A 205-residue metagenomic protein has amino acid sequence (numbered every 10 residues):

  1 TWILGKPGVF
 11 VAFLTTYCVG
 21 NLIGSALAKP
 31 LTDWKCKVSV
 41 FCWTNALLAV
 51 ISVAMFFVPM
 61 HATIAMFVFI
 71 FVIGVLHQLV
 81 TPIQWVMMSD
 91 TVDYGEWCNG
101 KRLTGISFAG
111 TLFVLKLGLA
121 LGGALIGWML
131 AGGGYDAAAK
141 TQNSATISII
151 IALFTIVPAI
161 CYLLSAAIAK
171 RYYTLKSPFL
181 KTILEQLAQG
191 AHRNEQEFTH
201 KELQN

Functional and structural regions predicted by a protein language model:
T1-N205: Membrane-embedded alpha-helical bundles of multi-pass transporters/translocases, especially carrier/permease families
